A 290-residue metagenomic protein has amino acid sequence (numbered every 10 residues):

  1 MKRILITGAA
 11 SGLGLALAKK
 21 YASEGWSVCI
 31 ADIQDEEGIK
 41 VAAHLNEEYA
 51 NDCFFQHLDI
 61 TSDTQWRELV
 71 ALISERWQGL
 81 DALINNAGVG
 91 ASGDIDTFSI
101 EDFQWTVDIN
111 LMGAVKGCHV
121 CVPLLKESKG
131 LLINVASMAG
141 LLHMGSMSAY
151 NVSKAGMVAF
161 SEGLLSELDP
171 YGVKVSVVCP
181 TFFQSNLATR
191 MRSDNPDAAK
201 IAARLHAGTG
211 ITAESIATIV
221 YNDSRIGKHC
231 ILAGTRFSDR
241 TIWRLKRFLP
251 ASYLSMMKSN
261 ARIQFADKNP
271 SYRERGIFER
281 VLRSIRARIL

Functional and structural regions predicted by a protein language model:
A10-S11: Conserved glycine-rich cofactor-binding loop
D35-E36, H57-E68, I100: The beta1-alpha1 cofactor-binding region of Rossmann-like NAD(H)/NADP(H)-dependent oxidoreductases
D94-I95, S99-W105: Substrate-binding pocket helix/loop in short-chain dehydrogenase/reductase
D96, L142-S148, V152: Active-site loop immediately N-terminal to the catalytic Tyr-X3-Lys motif of short-chain dehydrogenase/reductase
C118, S153: Active-site helix of classical SDR
S137: Residue(s) in the substrate-gating loop at a strand-loop-helix junction that position the organic substrate next
P170-F237: SDR active-site lid
